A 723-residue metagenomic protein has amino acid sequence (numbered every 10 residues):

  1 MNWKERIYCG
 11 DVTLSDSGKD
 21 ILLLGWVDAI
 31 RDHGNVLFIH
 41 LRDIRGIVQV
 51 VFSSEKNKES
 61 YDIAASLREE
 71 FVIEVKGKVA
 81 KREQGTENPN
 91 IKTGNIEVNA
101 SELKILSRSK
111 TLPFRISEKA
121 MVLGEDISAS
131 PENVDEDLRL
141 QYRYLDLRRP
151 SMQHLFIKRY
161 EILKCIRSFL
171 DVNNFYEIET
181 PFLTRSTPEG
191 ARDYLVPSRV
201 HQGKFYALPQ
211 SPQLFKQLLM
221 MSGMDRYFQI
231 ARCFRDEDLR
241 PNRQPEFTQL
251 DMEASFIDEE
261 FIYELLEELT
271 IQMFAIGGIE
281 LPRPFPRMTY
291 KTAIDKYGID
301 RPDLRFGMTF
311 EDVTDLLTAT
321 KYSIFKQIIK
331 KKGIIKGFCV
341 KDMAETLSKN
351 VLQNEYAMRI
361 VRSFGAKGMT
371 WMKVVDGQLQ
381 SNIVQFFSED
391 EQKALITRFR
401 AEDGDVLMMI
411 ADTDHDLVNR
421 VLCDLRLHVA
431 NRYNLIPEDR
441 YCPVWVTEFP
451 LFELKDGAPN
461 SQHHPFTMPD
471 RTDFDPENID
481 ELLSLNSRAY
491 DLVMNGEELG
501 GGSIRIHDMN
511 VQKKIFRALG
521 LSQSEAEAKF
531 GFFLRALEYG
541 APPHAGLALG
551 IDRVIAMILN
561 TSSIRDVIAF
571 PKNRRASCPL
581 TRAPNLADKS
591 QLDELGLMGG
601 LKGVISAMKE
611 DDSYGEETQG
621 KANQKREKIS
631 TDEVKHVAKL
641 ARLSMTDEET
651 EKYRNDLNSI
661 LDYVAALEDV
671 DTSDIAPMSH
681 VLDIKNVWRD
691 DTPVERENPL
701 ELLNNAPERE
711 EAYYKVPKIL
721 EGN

Functional and structural regions predicted by a protein language model:
M1-Y614, T618-A622: Class II aminoacyl-tRNA synthetase catalytic cores and aaRS-like
V79, E610-N723: Domain-scale activation on soluble regions of proteins
